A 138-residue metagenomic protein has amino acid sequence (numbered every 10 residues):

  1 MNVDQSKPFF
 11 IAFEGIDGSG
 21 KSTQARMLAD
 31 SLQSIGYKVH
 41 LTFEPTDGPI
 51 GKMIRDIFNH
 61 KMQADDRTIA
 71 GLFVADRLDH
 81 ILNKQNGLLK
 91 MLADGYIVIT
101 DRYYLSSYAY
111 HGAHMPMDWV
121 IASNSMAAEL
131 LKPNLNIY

Functional and structural regions predicted by a protein language model:
N2-P8: Phosphate-binding P-loop
I11-F13: Hydrophobic anchor at the beta1->P-loop junction of P-loop NTPases
G18: Walker A (P-loop) phosphate-binding loop of P-loop NTPases
K21: Conserved lysine of the Walker
Q24, L28: Hydrophobic positions on the alpha1 helix immediately C-terminal to the Walker A/P-loop
S31: Rossmann-fold NAD(P)-dependent oxidoreductase module
I35-L131: ATP-dependent small-molecule kinase phosphotransfer cores that center on conserved nucleotide phosphate-binding segments
V98, N136-Y138: Short, well-ordered beta-strand core segments
